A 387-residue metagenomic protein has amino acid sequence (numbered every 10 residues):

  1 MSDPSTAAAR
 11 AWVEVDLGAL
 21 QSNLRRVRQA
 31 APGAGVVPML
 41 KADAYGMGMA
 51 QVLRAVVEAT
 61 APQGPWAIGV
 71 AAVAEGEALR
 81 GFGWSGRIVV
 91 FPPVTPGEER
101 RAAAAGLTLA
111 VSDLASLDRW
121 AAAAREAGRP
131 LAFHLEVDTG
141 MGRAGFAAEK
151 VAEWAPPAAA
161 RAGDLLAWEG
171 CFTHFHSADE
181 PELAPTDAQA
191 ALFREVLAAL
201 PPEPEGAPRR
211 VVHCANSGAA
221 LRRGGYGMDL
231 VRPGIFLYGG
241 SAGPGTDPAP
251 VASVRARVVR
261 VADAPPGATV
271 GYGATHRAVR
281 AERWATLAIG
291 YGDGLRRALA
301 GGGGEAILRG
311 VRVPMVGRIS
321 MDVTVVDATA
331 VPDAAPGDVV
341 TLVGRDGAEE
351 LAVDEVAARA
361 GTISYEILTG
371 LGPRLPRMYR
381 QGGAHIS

Functional and structural regions predicted by a protein language model:
M1-R25, Q29, A74-E75, D113-R119 (+2 more regions): Active-site anion/phosphate-binding pocket segments in diverse small-molecule metabolic enzymes
A7, A11-E14, A19-S22, P32-H213: Active-site-proximal beta-alpha core segment in soluble small-molecule metabolic enzymes
